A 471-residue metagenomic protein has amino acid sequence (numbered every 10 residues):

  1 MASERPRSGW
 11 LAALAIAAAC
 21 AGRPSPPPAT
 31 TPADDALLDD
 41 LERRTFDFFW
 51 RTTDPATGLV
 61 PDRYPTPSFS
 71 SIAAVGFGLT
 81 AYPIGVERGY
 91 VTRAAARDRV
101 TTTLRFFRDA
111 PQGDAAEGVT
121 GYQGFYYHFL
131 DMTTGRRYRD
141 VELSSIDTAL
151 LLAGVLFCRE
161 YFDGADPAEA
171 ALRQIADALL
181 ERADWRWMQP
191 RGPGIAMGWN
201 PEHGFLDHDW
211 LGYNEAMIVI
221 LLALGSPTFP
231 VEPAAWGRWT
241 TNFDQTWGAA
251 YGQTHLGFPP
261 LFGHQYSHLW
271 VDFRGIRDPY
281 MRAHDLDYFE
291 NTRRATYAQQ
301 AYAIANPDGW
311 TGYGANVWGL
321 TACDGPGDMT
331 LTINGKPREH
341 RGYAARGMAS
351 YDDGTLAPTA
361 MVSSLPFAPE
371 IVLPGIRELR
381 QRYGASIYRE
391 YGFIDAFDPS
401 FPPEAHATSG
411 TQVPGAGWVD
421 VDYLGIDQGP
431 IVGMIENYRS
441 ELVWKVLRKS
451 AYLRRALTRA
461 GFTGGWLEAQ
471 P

Functional and structural regions predicted by a protein language model:
M1-L11: Bacterial N-terminal signal peptides that target proteins for export
P27-P471: Ser/Thr/Asn(+Pro)-rich, low-complexity disordered segments
